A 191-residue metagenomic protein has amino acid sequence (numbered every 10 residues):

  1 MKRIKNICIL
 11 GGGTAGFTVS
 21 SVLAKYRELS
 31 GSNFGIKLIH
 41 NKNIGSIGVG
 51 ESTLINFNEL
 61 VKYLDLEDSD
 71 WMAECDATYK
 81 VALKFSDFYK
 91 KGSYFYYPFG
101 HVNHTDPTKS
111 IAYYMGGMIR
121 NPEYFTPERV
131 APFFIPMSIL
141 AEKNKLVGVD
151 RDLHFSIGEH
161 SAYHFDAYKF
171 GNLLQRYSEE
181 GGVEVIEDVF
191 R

Functional and structural regions predicted by a protein language model:
I4-K37: N-terminal Rossmann-like FAD-binding beta1-loop-alpha1 element of flavoenzymes
L38-N43: Conserved acidic E/D residue at the C-terminus of a beta-strand in Rossmann-like folds
G45, V49-L140: Dinucleotide-binding Rossmann-like beta1-alpha1 core, especially the glycine-rich loop that anchors the ADP
I139-K169: Helix-loop-beta segment of a Rossmann-like dinucleotide-binding subdomain
G182-E184: Short, conserved active-site loop motifs that form the nucleotide-linked donor/cofactor pocket
I186-R191: A conserved short coil-to-beta-strand element within the FAD-binding core of flavoproteins
